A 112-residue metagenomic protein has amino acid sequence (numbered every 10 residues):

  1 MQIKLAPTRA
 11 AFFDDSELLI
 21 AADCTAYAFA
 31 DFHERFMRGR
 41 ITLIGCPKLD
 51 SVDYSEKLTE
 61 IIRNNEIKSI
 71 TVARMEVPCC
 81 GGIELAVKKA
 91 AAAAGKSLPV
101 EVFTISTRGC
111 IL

Functional and structural regions predicted by a protein language model:
M1-L112: Iron-sulfur-associated redox domains of electron-transfer enzymes in respiratory and anaerobic energy metabolism
